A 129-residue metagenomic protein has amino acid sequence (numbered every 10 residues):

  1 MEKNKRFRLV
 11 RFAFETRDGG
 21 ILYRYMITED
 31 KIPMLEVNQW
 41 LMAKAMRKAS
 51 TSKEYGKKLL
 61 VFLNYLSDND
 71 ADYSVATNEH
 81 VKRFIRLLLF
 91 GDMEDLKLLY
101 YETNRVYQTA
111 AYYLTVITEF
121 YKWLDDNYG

Functional and structural regions predicted by a protein language model:
M1-A45, L60: Basic/aromatic DNA-contact patch characteristic of tyrosine site-specific recombinases
E36-S50, L60-G129: N-terminal core-binding DNA-recognition domain of tyrosine recombinases/integrases
